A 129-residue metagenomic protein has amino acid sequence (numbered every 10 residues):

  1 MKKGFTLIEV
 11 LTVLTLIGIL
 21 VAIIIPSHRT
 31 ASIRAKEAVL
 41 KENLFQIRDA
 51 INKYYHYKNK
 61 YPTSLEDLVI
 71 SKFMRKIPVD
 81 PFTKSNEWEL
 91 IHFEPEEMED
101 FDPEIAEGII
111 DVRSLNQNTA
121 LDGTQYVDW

Functional and structural regions predicted by a protein language model:
M1-H28: N-terminal single-pass transmembrane signal-anchor helix
V10-V13, P26, V39-L40, K60-T63 (+2 more regions): N-terminal start-of-chain detector that recognizes signal peptides and the immediate post-cleavage beginning
I25-L44: Aliphatic-rich helix starts adjacent to a transmembrane/signal segment
F45, D49-W129: Low-complexity, acidic interaction segments enriched in glycine
